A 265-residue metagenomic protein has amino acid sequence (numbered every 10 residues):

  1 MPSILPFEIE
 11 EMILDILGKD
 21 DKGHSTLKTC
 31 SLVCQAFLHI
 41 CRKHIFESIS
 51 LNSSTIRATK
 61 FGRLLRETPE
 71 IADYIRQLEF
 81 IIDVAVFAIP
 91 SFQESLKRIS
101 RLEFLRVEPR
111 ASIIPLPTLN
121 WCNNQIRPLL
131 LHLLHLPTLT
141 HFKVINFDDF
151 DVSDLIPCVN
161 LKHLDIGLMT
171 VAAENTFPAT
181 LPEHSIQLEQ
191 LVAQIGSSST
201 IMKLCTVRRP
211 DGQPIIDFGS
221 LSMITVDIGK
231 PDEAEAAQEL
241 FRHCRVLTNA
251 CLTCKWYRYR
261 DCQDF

Functional and structural regions predicted by a protein language model:
M1-F265: Leucine-rich repeat
